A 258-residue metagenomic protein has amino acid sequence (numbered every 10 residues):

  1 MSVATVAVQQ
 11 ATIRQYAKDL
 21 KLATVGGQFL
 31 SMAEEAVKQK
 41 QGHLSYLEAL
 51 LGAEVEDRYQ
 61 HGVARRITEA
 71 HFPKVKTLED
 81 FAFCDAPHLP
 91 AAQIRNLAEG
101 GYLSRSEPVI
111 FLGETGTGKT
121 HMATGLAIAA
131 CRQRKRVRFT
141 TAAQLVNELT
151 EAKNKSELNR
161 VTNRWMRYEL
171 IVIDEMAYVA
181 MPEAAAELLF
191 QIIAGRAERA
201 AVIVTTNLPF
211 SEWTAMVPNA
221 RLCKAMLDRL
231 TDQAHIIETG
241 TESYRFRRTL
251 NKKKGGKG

Functional and structural regions predicted by a protein language model:
M1-Q15, K252-G258: Intrinsically disordered, low-complexity and often Lys/Arg-enriched segments
V8, T12, L20, T24 (+14 more regions): Charged, alpha-helix-enriched surfaces in structured cytosolic catalytic cores of large nucleotide-utilizing machines
R14, K18-K74: Interdomain "pre-motor" coupling segment immediately N-terminal to P-loop NTPase/helicase cores
E48-G101, R105, S243-G256: AAA+ P-loop ATPase motor domain of ring mechanoenzymes
L89-R167, M216: Conserved P-loop
R136-T140, Q144-R167, M176-G258: Replace "adjacent to P-loop NTPase cores in ATP/GTP-dependent enzymes" with "adjacent to NTP-binding cores
L170: Walker B motif beta-strand of ABC-family P-loop ATPases
